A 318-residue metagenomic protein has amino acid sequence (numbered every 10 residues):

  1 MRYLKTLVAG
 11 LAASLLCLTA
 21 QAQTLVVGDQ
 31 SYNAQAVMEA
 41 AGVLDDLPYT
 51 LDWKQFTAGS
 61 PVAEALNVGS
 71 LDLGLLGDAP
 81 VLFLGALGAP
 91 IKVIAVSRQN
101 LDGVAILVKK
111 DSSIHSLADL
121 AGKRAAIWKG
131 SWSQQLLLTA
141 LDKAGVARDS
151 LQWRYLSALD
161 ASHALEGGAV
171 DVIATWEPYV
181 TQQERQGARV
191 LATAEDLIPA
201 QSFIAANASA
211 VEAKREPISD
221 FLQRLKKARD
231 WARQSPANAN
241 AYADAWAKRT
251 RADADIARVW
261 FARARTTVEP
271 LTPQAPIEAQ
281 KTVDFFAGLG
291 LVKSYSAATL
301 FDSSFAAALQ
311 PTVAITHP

Functional and structural regions predicted by a protein language model:
M1-K5: Positively charged n-region of N-terminal signal peptides that target proteins for export
V8-C17: Bacterial N-terminal signal peptides
L18-A22: Sec/Tat signal peptide C-region and signal peptidase I cleavage site
Q23-A147, Q152-Y155, D171-A174, V190-I198: Short, glycine-/small- and polar/acidic-enriched structural segments that line small-molecule recognition paths
Q35-M38, A63, N67, D78-V81 (+10 more regions): Extracytoplasmic/secreted envelope proteins and their assembly/folding machinery, especially bacterial periplasmic
A79, W153-R154, L159-K248: Pocket-lining segment of extracytoplasmic ligand-binding domains
A213-V292: Secondary-structure end/capping motifs
V283-P318: Conserved C-terminal helix/tail region of periplasmic/extracytoplasmic solute-binding proteins
